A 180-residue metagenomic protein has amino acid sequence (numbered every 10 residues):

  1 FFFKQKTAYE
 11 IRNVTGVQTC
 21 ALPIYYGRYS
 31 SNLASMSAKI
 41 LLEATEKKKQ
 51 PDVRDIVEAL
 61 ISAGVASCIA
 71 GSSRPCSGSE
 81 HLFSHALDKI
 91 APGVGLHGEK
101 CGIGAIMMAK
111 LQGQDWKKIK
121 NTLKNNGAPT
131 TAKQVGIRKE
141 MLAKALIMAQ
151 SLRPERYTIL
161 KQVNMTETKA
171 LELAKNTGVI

Functional and structural regions predicted by a protein language model:
F1, Y9, S31, Y157-T158: Flexible, active-site-adjacent loop/turn segments at secondary-structure boundaries
F1-C20: Single conserved hydrophobic/aromatic residue that forms the stacking wall/gate of nucleotide- or nucleobase-binding
T19, G113-I180: C-terminal charged capping/lid subdomain of soluble metabolic enzymes
A21, Y25, Y29: N-terminal loops that bind phosphate or other acidic moieties and the adjacent beta-alpha structural core
Y29-N126, T130-K133, I137: Active-site segments that bind and position negatively charged phosphate/pyrophosphate groups
